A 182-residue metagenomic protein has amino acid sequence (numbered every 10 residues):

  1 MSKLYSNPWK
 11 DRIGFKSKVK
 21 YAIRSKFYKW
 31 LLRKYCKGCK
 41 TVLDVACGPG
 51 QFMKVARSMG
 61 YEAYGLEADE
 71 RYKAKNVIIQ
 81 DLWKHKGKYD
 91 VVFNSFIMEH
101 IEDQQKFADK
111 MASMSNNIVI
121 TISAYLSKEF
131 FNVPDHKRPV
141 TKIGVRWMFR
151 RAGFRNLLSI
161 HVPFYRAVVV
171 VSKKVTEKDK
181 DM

Functional and structural regions predicted by a protein language model:
M1-S95, K106-A108, R138, K142-M148 (+1 more regions): Conserved N-terminal segment of class I S-adenosyl-L-methionine
A63, I118, N156-L157: Hydrophobic anchor at the start of a short beta-strand that flanks the dinucleotide cofactor-binding loop
S95-M98, T121: Residues lining the SAM
I101-K106, E129-F130: Short N-terminal helix/helix-N-cap motif within the alpha/beta-hydrolase-1
M111: Class I S-adenosylmethionine-dependent transferase superfamily signal
S115-A124: Conserved beta-strand signature within the Rossmann-like core of class I S-adenosyl-L-methionine
S123-E129, P139: Short "lid" loop at the C-terminus of a central beta-strand within the Rossmann-like core of SAM-dependent
N132-H136: Short glycine-enriched, charge-decorated loop/helix-capping segments at active-site entrances that position
